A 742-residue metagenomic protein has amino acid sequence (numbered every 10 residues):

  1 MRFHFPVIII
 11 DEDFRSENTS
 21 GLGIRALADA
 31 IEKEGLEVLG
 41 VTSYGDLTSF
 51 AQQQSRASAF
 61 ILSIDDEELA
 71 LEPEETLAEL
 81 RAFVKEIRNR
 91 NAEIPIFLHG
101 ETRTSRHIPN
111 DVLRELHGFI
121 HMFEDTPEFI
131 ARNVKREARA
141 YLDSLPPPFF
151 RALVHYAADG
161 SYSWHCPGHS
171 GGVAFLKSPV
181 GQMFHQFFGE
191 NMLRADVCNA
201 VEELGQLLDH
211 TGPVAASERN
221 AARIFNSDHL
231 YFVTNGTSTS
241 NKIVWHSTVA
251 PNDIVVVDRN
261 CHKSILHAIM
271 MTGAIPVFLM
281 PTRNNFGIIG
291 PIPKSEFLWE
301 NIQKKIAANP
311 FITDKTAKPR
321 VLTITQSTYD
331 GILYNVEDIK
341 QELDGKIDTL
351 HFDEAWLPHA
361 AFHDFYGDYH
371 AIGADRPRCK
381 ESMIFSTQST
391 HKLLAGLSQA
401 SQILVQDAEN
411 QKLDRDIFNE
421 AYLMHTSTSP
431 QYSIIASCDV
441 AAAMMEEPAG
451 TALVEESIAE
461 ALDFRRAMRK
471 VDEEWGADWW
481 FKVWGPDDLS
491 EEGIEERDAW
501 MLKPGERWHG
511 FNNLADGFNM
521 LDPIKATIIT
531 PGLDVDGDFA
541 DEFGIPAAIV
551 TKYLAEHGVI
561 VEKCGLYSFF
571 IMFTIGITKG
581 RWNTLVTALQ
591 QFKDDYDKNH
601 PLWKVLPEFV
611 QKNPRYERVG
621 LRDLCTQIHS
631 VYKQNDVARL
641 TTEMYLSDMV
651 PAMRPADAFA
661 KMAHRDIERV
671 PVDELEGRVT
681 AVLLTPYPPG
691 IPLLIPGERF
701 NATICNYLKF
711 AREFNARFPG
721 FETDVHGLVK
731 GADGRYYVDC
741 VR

Functional and structural regions predicted by a protein language model:
F3-I31, V38-G40, F60, I269: Conserved acidic segment of CheY-like receiver
F5, D29, D46, A51-A59 (+8 more regions): Non-catalytic terminal extensions of PLP-dependent enzymes
D13-L22, S63-T76, T102-S105, T328-G331: Short acidic, S/G/P-rich loop/turn micro-motifs used as interaction or catalytic elements
V41-Y44, T48-Q53, K85, P109 (+3 more regions): Conserved PLP-enzyme active-site core in the AAT-like
P95, D228-L230, N252-V255: Short active-site oxyanion
L98-H99: Hydrophobic/aromatic residues positioned on beta-strands within the core alpha/beta folds
N191-T239: Conserved N-terminal alpha-helix of the aminotransferase class I/II PLP-enzyme fold
